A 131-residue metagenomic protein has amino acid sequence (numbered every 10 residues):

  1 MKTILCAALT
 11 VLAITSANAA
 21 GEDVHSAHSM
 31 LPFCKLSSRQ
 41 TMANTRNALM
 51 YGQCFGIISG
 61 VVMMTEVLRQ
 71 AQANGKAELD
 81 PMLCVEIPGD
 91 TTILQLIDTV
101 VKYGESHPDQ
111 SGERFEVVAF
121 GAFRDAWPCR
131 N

Functional and structural regions predicted by a protein language model:
T3-T15: Sec-dependent N-terminal signal peptides
T15-E22: Sec/Tat signal peptide C-region and signal peptidase I cleavage site
H25-D98: Short N-proximal segments of mature Sec-exported proteins
G60-V67, S106, D125-C129: Amphipathic alpha-helical interaction surfaces
I93-G104, E116-A119: Helix-rich interaction surfaces within compact, conserved domain-sized segments that mediate assembly or partner
G104-Q110: Cystatin/cathelin-like cysteine-protease inhibitor module
S111-N131: C-terminal partner/receptor-binding element of secreted or periplasmic proteins
